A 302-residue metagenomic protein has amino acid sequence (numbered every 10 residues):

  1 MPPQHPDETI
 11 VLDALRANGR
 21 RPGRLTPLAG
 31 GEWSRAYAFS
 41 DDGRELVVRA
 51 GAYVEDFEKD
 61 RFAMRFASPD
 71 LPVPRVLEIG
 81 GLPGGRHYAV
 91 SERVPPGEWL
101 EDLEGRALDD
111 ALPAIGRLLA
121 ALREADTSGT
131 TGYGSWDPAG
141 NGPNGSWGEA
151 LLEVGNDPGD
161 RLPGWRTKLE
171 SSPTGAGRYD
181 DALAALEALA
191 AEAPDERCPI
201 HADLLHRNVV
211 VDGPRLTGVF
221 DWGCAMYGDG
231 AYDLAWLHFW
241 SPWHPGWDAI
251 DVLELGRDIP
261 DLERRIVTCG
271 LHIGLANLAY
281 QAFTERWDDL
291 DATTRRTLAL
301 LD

Functional and structural regions predicted by a protein language model:
P2-P3, I115: Phosphate/pyrophosphate-binding loops and the adjoining catalytic core of nucleotide-dependent enzymes
Q4-R21, E124-A202, D258, T297: An alpha-helical support segment within catalytic cores of ATP-dependent transferases
E8-T9, R61, W247: Short, surface-exposed alpha-helical segments at coil->helix boundaries
G23, P74-L77, T217, A235: A short, local hydrophobic-aromatic micro-motif
T26-A150, P194: ATP-binding pocket architecture of kinase catalytic cores
T26-A29, R35-S40, V48, D181-Y232: Active-site acidic catalytic loop and adjacent metal/ATP-binding pocket of ATP-dependent phosphoryl transfer enzymes
A29, A52, S68, G80-P83 (+5 more regions): Structured beta->alpha junctions
G31-S34, D195, C224-Y227, A235-D302: Helix-rich C-terminal or lid/interface subdomains of diverse kinases
